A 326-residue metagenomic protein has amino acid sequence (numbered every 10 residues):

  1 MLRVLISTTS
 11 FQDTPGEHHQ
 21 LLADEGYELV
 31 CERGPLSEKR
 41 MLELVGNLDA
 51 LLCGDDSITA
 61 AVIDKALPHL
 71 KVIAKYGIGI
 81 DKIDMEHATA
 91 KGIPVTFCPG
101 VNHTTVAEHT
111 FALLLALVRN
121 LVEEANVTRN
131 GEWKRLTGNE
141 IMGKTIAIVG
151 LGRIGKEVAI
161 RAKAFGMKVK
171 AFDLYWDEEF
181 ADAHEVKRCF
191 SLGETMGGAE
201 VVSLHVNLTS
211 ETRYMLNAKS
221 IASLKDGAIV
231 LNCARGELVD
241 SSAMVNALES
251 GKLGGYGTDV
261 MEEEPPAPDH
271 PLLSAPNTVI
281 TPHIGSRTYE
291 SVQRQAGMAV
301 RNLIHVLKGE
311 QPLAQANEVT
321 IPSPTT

Functional and structural regions predicted by a protein language model:
M1, L70, M142-T145, A218 (+1 more regions): Phosphate-coordination loops involved in phosphoryl transfer and adenosine-cofactor binding
M1-L48, S323-T326: N-terminal glycine-/charge-rich "phosphate-binding" loop or analogous flexible N-terminal tail
T8, C53-D55, G77, L204-V206 (+2 more regions): Glycine-rich, N-terminal phosphate-binding loop of Rossmann-like dinucleotide-binding domains
V30, S37, D49-A125, N139: Phosphate/diphosphate ligand-binding glycine-rich loop within oxidoreductases
T59-I63, L174-P271: Rossmann-like adenosine-cofactor binding region
K91, V95, A218, G227-T326: Rossmann-like dinucleotide-binding domain for NAD(H)/NADP(H)
K91-I93, P99-T145, E157-I160, A164 (+3 more regions): Phosphate-binding beta-alpha-beta segment of Rossmann-like dinucleotide-binding domains, i.e., the NAD(P)
L151-G152: Glycine-rich Rossmann-fold phosphate-binding loop(s) that bind the pyrophosphate of adenine dinucleotide cofactors
